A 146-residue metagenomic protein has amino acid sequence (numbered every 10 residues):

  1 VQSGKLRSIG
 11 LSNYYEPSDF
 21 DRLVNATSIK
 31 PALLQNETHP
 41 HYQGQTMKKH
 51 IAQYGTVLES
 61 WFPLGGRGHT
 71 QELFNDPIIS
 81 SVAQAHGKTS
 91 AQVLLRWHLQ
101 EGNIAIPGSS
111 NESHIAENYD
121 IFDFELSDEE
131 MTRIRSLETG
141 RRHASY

Functional and structural regions predicted by a protein language model:
V1-Y146: Beta/alpha (TIM)-barrel catalytic core signal, keyed to glycine-rich beta->alpha loops juxtaposed to Asp/Glu that bind
